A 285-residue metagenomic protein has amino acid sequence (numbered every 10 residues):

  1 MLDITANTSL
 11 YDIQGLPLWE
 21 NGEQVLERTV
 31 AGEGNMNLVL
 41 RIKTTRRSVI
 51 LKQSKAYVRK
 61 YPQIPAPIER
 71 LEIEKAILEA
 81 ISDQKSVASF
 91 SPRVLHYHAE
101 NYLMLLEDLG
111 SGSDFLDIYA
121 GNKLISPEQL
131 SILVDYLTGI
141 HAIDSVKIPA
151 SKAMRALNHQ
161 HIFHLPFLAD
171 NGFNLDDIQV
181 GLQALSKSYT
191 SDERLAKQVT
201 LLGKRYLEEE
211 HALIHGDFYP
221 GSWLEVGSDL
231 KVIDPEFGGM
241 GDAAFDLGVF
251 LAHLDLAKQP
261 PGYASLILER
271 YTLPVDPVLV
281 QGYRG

Functional and structural regions predicted by a protein language model:
M1-E27: Juxta-kinase regulatory segment immediately upstream of eukaryotic protein kinase catalytic domains
M1-T5, K152-L202: Active-site catalytic-loop/activation-segment of kinase and kinase-like phosphoryl-transfer enzymes
L10-Q14, A76-S82, Q198-V199, L268-Y271: Short, well-ordered amphipathic alpha-helices
T29-T44, V49-L51, K197-F245: Active-site acidic catalytic loop and adjacent metal/ATP-binding pocket of ATP-dependent phosphoryl transfer enzymes
A31, R41-K152: ATP-binding pocket architecture of kinase catalytic cores
V58, S113-D114, W223, M240-D242 (+1 more regions): Conserved protein kinase catalytic core
P67, N122-K123, K231, G248-F250: Glycine-rich, phosphate-binding/catalytic loops in enzymes
A76, A244-V275, G285: Active-site activation/catalytic loop segments of kinase-like enzymes and analogous catalytic loops in related
